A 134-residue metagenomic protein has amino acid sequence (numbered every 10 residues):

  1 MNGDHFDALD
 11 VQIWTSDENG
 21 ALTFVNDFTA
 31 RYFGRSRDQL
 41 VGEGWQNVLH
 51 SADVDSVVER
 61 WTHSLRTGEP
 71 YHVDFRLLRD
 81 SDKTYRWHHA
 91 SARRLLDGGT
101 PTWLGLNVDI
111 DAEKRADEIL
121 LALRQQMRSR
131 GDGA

Functional and structural regions predicted by a protein language model:
M1-E18, T23-F24, Q125-A134: Sensory modules in modular signal-transduction proteins
M1-G3, V108-Q125: PAS-associated C-terminal cap
T29-L40: PAS/PAS-like sensory domain cap-loop motif
Q39-A52: PAS-family sensory/regulatory domains
A52-R76: Terminal output helix/cap of sensory domains in signal transduction proteins
P70, T84-Y85, P101: A structural signal for beta-strand boundary/capping segments at domain termini and interdomain linkers
R76-K83: PAS-family sensory domains
H89-W103, I110, K114: Short loop/turn elements at sensory-signaling interfaces that couple input to output
